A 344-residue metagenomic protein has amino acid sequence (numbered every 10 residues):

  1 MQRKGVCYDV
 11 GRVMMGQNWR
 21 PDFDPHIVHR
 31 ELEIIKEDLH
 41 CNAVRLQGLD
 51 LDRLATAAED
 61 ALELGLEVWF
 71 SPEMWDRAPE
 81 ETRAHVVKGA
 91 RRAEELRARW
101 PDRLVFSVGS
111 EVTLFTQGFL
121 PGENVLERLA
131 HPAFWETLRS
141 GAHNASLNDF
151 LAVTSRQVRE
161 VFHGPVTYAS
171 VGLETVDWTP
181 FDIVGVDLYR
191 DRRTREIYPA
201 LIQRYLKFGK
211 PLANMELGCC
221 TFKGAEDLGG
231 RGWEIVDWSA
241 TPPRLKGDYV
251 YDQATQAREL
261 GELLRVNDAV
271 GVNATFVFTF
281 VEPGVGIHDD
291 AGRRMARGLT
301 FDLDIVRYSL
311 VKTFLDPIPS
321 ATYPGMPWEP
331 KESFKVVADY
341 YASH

Functional and structural regions predicted by a protein language model:
M1-L32, C41: Boundary/entry segment of secreted carbohydrate-active catalytic domains
Q2-Y8, N42-L46, L66-P72, L104-V108 (+4 more regions): Hydrophobic faces of well-ordered beta-strands that scaffold small-molecule active sites in alpha/beta enzyme cores
K4-C7, V277-H344: Aromatic-rich peripheral "rim/lid" segments of glycoside hydrolase catalytic domains that contact and position glycan
E31-K88, R139-T167, R293-A296: Aromatic-lined substrate-binding rim segments of carbohydrate-active enzymes
N42, R91-N144, T167-L173, N273-F276: Active-site groove signature of glycoside hydrolases
A43-A55, W75-H85, L173-V176, Y189-I197 (+2 more regions): Acidic-and-aromatic substrate-binding clefts and catalytic sites of carbohydrate-active enzymes
P121-A142, D227-V250, F301-L310: A solvent-exposed, charged loop/short amphipathic helix patch at secondary-structure junctions
E160, V166-L245, G261-A269, N273-F276: Glycoside hydrolase catalytic-domain groove-lining segments
